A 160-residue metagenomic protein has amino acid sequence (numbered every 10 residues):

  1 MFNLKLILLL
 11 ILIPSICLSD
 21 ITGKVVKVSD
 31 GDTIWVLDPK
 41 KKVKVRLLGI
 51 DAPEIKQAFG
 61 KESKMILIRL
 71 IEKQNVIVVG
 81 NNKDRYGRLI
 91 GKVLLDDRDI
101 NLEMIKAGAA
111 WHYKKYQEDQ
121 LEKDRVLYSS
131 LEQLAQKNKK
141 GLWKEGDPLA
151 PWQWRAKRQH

Functional and structural regions predicted by a protein language model:
F2-K5, S15-H160: Small beta-barrel nucleic-acid-binding modules, primarily SNase/OB-fold domains and secondarily Tudor-like barrels
I11-I13: Gram-negative bacterial Sec-dependent N-terminal signal peptides
